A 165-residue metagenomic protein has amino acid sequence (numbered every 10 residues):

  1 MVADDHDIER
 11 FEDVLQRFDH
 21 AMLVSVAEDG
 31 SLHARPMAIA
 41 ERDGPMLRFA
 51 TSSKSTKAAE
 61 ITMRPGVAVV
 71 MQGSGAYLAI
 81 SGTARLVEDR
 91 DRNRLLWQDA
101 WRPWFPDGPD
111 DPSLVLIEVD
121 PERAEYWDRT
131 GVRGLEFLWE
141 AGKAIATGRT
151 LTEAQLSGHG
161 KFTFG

Functional and structural regions predicted by a protein language model:
V2, D110-G165: C-terminal edge-of-domain segments
V2-H20: Short, basic/aromatic recognition patches
R10, V14, S31, I80 (+2 more regions): Localized chelating/binding microdomains that coordinate divalent metal ions or stabilize phosphate-bearing
V14-Q16, D43, D107-P112: Short, surface-exposed loop and linker segments with low hydrophobicity and enrichment for Pro/Ser/Thr
D19-S53, A59-G73, Y77-S81: Short beta-strand segments
A40, T83-V87, G131-R133: A short, sequence-level motif marking secondary-structure junctions
K57-R123: Short, structured beta-strand-loop surface elements
